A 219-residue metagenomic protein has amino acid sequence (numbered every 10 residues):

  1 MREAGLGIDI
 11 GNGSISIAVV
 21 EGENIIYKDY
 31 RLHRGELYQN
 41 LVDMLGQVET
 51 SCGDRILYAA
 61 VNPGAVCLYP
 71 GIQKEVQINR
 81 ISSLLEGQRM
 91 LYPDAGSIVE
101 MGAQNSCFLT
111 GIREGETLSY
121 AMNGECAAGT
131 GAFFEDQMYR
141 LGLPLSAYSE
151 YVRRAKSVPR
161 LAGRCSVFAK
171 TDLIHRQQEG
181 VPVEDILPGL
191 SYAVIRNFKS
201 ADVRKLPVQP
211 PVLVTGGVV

Functional and structural regions predicted by a protein language model:
M1-N24, A95-G115, S157: Gly/Thr-rich phosphate-binding beta-strand-loop-beta motif of the actin/hexokinase/Hsp70
A4-Q39, D43, T117-Y120, G124-C126: Short glycine-rich, Thr/Ser-proximal phosphate-binding strand/loop in the N-terminal lobe of ATP-dependent enzymes
Y30-H33, E49-S82, S106-T110, T117-L118: Short beta-strand-loop/turn "lid" adjacent to the catalytic site in phosphate-handling enzymes
M44-Y58, F198-P210: Phosphate/pyrophosphate-binding loops at sites that engage ATP/ADP/AMP, CoA/4′-phosphopantetheine, polyphosphate
G64-A65, R204-V219: Glycine-rich phosphate-binding loops at beta-strand->alpha-helix junctions
E114-S157: Glycine-rich phosphate-binding loop plus the immediately following alpha-helix
T171-R204: Adenine-nucleotide phosphate-binding core of ATP-dependent small-molecule kinases
